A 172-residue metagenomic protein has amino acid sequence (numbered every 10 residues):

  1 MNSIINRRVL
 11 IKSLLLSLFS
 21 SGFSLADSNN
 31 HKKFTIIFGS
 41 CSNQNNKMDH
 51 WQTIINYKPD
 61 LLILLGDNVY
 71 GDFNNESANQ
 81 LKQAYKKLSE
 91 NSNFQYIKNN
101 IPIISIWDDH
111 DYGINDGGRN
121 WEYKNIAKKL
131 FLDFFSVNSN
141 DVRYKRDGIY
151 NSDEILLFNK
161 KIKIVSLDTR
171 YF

Functional and structural regions predicted by a protein language model:
N2-L18: N-terminal secretory signal peptides and thylakoid transit peptides that target proteins across membranes
S3, G22-I37: C-terminal segment of N-terminal export signals and the immediately downstream linker at the start of the mature
H31-F172: Active-site neighborhood of divalent metal-dependent phosphoester/pyrophosphate hydrolases
